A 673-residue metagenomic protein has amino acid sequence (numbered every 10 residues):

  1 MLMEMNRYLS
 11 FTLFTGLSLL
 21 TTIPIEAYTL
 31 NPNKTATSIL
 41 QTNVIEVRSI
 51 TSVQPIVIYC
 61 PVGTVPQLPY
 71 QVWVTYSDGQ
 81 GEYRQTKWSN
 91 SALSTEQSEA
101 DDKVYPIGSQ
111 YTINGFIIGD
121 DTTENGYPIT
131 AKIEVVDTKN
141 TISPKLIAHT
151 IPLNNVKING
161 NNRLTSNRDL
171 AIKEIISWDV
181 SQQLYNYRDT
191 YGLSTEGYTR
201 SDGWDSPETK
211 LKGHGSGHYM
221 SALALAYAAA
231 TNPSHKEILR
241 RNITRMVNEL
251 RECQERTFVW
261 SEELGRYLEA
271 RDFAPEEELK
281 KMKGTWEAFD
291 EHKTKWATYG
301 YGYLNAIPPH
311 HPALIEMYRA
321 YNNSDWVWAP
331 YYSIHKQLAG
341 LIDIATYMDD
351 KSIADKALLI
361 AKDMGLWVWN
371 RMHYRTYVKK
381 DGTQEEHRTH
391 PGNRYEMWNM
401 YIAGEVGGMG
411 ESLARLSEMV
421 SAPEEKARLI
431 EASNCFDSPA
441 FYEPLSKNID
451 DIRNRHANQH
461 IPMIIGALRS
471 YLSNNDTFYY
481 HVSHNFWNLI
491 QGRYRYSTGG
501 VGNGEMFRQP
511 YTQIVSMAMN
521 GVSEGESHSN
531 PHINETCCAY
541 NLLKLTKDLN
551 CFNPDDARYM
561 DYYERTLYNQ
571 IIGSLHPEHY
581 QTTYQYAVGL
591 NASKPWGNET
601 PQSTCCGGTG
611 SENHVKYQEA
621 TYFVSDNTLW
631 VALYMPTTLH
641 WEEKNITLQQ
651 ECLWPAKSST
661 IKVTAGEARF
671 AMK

Functional and structural regions predicted by a protein language model:
L2-T12: Bacterial N-terminal signal peptides that target proteins for export
T12-T22: Bacterial N-terminal signal peptides
I25-T29: Boundary at the C-terminal end of the N-terminal hydrophobic targeting segment
I39, N43-G81: Solvent-exposed, low-complexity, repeat-rich "mucin-like" stalks and linkers
Q41-I58, T130-T150: Extracellular interdomain linkers/hinges and stalk-like, low-complexity segments in secreted or single-pass
Y70, R84, F670-M672: Short beta-strand/loop motifs in extracellular/secreted proteins, especially within beta-sandwich accessory domains
D78-V135: Serine/threonine-rich, repeat-prone extracellular segments and beta-strand-based repeat modules of secreted/surface
N140-K673: Glycan-recognition and catalytic cores of secretory/periplasmic carbohydrate-active enzymes
